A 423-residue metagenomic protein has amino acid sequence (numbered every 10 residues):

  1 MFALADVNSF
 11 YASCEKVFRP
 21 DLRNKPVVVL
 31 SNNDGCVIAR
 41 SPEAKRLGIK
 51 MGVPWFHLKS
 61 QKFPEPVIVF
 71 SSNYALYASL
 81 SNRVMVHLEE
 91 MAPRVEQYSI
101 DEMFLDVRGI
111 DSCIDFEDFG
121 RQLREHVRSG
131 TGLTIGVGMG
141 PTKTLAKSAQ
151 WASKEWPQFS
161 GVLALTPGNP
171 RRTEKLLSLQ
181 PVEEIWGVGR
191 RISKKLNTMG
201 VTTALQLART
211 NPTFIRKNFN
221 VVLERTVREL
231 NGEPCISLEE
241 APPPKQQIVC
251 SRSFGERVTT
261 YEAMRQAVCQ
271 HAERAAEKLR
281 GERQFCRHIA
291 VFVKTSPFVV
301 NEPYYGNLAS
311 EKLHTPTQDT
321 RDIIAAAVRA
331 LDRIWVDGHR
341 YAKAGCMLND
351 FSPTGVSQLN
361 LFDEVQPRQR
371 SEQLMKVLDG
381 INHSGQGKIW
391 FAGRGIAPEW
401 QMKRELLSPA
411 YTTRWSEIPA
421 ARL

Functional and structural regions predicted by a protein language model:
M1-R228, S237-L238, Q366-H383, K388-L423: Gly/Gly-Pro- and Ser/Thr-rich, intrinsically disordered tail segments characteristic of DNA damage-repair and tolerance
F10, N33-C36, S296-V299, F351-G355: Short, charged/polar surface micro-motifs in flexible loops or helix N-caps
K25, I135, R287-I289, A344 (+1 more regions): Change "...and in nucleic-acid phosphodiester-cleaving endonucleases..." to "...and in nucleic-acid processing enzymes
M103-G109, L308-H314, S357-D363: Short, hydrophobic beta-strand segments
P141-T144, E229-E233, F285-S296, R340-S352 (+1 more regions): A glycine-rich phosphate-binding loop feature that marks nucleotide/adenosyl-phosphate handling sites
E184, K194-R340, V356: DNA-contacting surface of Y-family translesion DNA polymerases
V328-S384, K388-I389: C-terminal hydrophobic structural anchor segments that stabilize assembly/packing rather than catalytic chemistry
